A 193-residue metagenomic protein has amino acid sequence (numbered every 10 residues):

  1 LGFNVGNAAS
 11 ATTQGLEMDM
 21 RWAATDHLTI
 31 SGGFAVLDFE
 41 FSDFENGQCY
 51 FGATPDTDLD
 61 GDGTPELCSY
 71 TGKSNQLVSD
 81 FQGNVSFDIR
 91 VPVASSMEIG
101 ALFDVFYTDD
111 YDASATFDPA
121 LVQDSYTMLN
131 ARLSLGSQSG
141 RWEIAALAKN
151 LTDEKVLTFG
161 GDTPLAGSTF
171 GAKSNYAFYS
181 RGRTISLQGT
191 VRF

Functional and structural regions predicted by a protein language model:
L1-N4, N46-D56, F117-Q123, G160-F170: Flexible, surface-exposed loop regions and adjacent strand-edge segments of Gram-negative outer-membrane beta-barrel
V5-N7, G72-Q76, D118-V122, S174-F178: Outer-membrane beta-barrel domain signature
G6-A113, T190-R192: Gram-negative outer-membrane beta-barrel transporters
T12-Q14, S79-G83, S125-L129, R181-I185: Residues that define the transmembrane beta-barrel architecture of outer-membrane proteins
G33, N46-G47, G100-L102, F117-D118 (+2 more regions): Composition- and surface-driven signal marking solvent-exposed, interaction-prone regions in large proteins
F106-S114, L135-F193: C-terminal beta-signal and adjacent terminal beta-strands/loops of Gram-negative outer-membrane beta-barrel proteins
